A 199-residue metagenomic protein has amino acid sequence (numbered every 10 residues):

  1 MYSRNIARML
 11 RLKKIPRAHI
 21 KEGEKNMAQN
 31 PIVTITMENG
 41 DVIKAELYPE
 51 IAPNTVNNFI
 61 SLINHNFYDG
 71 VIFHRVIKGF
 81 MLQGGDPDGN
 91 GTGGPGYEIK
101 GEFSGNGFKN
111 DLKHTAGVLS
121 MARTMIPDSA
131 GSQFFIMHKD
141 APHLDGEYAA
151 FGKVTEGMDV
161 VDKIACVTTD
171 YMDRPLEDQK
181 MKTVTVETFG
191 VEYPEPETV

Functional and structural regions predicted by a protein language model:
I6, I15, H19-V199: Cyclophilin-like peptidyl-prolyl cis-trans isomerases
